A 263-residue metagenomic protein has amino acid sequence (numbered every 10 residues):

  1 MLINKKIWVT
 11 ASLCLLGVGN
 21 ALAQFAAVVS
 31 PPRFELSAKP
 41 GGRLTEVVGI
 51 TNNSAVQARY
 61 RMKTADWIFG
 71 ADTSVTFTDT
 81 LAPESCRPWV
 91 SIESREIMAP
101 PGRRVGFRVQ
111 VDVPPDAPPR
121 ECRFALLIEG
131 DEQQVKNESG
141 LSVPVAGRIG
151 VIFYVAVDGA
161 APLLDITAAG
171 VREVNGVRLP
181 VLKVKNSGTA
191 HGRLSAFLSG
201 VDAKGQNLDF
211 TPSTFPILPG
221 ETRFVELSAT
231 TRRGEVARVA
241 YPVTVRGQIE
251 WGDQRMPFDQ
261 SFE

Functional and structural regions predicted by a protein language model:
G19-A23: Sec/Tat signal peptide C-region and signal peptidase I cleavage site
Q24-A58, S94-E96, P162-V181, T214: Beta-sheet-dominated interaction scaffolds and their linkers
F25-S30, S54-R108, S195-L198, D202-N207: Surface-exposed binding patches on compact interaction domains or structured appendages
F34, E46, V105-V109, R223-L227: Short strand-edge motifs at loop-to-beta-strand transitions and within beta-strands of extracellular beta-rich domains
V47-G49, E93-I128: Ligand-binding face of N-terminal immunoglobulin V-set domains in extracellular IgSF glycoproteins
V56-I68, D112-Y154, R233-E263: Terminal connector regions
I97-V105, T214-R223, Q254: Short proline/glycine- and polar residue-rich coil/turn motifs
L141-E173: Transition segment at domain starts
